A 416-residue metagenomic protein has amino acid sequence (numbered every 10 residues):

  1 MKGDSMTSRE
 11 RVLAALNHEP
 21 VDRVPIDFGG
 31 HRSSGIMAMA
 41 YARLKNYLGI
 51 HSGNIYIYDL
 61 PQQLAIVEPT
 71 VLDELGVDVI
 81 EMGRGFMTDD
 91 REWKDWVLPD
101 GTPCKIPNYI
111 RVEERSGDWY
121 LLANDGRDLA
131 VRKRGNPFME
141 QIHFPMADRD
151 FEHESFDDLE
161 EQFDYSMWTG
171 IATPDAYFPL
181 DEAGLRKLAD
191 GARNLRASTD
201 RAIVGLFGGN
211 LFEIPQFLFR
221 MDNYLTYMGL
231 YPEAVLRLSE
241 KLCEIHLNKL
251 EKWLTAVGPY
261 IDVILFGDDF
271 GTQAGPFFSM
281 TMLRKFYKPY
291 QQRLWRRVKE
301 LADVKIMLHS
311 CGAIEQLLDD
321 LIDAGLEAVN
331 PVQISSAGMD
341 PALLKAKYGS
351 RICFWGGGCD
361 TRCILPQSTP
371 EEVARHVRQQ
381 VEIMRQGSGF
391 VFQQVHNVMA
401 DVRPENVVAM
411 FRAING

Functional and structural regions predicted by a protein language model:
M1-N46, I50, N54-I57, E140-G416: Active-site loop segments of alpha/beta catalytic cores
T7, G76, L98-G101, D269: Residue-level detector of functionally special positions within alpha-helical transmembrane segments of multi-pass
S34-M37, I80-M82, T88-V97, E213-P215: Short active-site-adjacent helix-start/loop capping segments
Y41-D90: Segments that shape or occlude catalytic/ligand-binding pockets
T70-E74, R111-E113, N194-S198: Short, charge-rich binding segments
G85-F86, D125, G209, F270: Short, flexible active-site-adjacent loop segments at beta-strand->alpha-helix junctions, enriched in small/polar
T88-I171: A contiguous, low-structure linker/loop signature
